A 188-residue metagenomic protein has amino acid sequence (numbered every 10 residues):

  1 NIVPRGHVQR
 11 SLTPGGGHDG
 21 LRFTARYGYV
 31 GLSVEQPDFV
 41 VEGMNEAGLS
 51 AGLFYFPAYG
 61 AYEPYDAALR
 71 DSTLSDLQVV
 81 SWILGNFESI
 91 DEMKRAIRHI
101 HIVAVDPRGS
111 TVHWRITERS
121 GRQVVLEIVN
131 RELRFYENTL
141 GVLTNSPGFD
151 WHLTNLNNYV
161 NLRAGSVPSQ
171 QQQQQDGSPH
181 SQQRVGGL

Functional and structural regions predicted by a protein language model:
N1-A68, R108: A contiguous strand-loop segment
Q9, V105-S110, E118-R119, S146-L188: C-terminus-biased signal that marks the final domain/tail of proteins
G31, S50-G52, H113-R115, V125-E127 (+1 more regions): Ordered hydrophobic segments in well-structured contexts
M44, L126, Q183: Short aromatic-centered micro-motifs
Y55-P57, S120, N130: A mature extracytoplasmic/lumenal domain signature
L69-H101: Alpha/propeptide regions of enzymes that mature by internal proteolysis
I90, K94-I128: Aromatic- and glycine-enriched pocket-lining scaffold segments that form the walls of small-molecule binding clefts
R122, E127-E132, Y136-G141, P147-N157: Aromatic/basic-lined ligand-recognition segments that form π-stacking hydrophobic pockets flanked by Lys/Arg to engage
